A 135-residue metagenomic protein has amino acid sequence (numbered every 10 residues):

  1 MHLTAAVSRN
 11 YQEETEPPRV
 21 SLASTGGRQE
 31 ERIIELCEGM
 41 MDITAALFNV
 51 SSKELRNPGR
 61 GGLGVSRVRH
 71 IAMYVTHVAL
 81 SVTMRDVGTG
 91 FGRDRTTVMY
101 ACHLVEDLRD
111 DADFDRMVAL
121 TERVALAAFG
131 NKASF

Functional and structural regions predicted by a protein language model:
M1-D42, F135: General nucleic-acid-binding
A23-T25, D110-F135: Intrinsically disordered, low-complexity basic tails/linkers immediately adjacent to helix-turn-helix/homeobox/MYB/SANT
D42, T83-R85: Residues within the helices of the helix-turn-helix
L47-R69: Short, Lys/Arg-enriched anionic-surface-contact patches
S66-V82: Short, amphipathic alpha-helical "recognition" segments used to contact nucleic acids or chromatin
H77, A101-V105, R109: DNA major-groove recognition helix of helix-turn-helix
R85-D94: Short alpha-helical "recognition helix" segments of helix-turn-helix
